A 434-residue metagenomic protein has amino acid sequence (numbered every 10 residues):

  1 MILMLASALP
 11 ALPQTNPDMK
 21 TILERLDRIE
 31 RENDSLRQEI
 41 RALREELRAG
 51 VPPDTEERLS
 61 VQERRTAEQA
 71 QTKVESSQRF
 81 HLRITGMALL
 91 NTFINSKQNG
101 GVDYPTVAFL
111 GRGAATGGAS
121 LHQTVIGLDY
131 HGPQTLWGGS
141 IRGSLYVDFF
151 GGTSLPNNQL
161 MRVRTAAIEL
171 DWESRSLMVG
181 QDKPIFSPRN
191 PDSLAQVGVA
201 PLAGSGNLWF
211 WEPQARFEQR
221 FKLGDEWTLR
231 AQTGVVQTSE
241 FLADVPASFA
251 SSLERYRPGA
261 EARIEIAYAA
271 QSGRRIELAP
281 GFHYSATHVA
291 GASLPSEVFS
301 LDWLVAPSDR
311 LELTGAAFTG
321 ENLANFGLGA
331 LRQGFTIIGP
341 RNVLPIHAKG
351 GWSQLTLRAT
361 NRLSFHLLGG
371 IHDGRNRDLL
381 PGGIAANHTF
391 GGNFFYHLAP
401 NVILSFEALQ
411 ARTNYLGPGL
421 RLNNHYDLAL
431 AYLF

Functional and structural regions predicted by a protein language model:
M1-A8: Bacterial N-terminal signal peptides
L12-G101: N-terminal periplasmic/intermembrane-space "pro-region" immediately following the signal or transit peptide
A67-Q69, V107-G113, V197-P201, V245-S248 (+4 more regions): Extracytoplasmic loops and strand-loop junctions of Gram-negative outer membrane beta-barrel proteins
Q71-F241, Y256-E261, E265-S272, L304-T319 (+2 more regions): Outer membrane beta-barrel
A115-G118, P156-L160, L202-W209, A250-R257 (+6 more regions): Replace "Gram-negative outer membrane beta-barrel proteins" with "bacterial and organellar outer membrane beta-barrel
S140-G151, T233-Q237, L278-H288, S364-R377 (+1 more regions): Transmembrane beta-strand segments that form the barrel wall of outer-membrane beta-barrel proteins
A262, A267-I384: Detector for outer-membrane/organellar transmembrane beta-barrel domains, recognizing the amphipathic beta-strand
Y396-L398, R421-F434: Outer-membrane beta-barrel "beta-signal"
